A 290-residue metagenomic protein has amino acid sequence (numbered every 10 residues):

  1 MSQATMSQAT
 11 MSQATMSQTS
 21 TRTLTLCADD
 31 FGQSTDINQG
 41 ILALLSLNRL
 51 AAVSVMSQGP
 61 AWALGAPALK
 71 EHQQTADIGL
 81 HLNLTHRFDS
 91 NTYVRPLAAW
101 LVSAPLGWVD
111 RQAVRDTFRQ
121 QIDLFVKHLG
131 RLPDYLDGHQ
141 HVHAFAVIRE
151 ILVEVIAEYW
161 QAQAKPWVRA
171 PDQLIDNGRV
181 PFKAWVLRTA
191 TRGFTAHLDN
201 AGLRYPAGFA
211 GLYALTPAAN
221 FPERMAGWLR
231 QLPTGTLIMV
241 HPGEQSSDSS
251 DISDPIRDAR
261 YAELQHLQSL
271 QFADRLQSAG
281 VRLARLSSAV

Functional and structural regions predicted by a protein language model:
S2, M16-T25, T35-A76, L82-Y135 (+1 more regions): Terminal accessory/targeting
Q3, S7-Q8, S12-Q13: Intrinsically disordered, low-complexity repeat regions of secreted/extracellular protein precursors
A28-F31: DG-centered beta-turn motif at the end of beta-strands
H139-A144: Gly/Ser/Thr-rich loops at beta-strand to alpha-helix junctions that form or flank small-molecule/cofactor-binding
